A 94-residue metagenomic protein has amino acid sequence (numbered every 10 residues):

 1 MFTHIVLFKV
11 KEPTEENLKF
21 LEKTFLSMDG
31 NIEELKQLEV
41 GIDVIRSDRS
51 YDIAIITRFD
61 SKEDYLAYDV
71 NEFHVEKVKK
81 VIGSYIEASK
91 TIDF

Functional and structural regions predicted by a protein language model:
M1-D52, D60-V70, D93-F94: Short S/T/G/P-rich N-terminal loop/turn motif that feeds into the first structured element of a domain
V75: Long, contiguous binding/interaction regions
K80-F94: Charge-dense polyanion-binding interfaces
